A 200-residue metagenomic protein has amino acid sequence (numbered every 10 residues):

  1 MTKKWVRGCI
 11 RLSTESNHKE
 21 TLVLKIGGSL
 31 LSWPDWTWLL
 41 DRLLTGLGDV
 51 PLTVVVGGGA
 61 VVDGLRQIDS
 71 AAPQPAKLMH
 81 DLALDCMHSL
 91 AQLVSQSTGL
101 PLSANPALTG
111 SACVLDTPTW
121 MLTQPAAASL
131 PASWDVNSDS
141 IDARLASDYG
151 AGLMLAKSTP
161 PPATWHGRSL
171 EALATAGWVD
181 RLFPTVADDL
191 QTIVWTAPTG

Functional and structural regions predicted by a protein language model:
T2-T199: Nucleotide/pyrophosphate-binding catalytic subdomain
